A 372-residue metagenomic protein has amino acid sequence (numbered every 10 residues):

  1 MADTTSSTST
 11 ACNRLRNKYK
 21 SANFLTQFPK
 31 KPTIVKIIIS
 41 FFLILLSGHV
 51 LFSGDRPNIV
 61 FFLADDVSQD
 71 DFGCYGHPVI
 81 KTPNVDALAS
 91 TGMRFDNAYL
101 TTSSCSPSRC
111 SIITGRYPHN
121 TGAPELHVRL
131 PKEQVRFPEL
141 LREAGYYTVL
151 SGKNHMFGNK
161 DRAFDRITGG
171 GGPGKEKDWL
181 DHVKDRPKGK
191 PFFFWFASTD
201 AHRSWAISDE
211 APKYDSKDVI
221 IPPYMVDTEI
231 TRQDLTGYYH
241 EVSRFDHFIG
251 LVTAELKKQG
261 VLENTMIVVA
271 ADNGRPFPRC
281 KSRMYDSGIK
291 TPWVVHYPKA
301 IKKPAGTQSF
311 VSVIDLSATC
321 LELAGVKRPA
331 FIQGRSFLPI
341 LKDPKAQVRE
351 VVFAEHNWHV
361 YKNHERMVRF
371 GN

Functional and structural regions predicted by a protein language model:
T26, K30, L43-I44: Generic detector of N-terminal low-structure segments
T33-S40, H49-N372: Formylglycine-dependent sulfatase
